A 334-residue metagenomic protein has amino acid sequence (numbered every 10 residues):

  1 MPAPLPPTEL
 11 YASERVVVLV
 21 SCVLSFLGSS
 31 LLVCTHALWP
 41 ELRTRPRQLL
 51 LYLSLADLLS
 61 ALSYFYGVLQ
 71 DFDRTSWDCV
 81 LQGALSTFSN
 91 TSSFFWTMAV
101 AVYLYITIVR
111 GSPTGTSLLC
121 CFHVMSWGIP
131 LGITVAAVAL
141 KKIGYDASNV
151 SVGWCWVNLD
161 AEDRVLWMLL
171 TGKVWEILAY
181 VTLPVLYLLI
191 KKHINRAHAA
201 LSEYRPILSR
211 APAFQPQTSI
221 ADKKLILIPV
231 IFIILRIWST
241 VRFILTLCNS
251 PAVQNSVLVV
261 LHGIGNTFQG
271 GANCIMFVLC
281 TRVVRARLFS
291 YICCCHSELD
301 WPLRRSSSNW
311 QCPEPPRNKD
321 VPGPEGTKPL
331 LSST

Functional and structural regions predicted by a protein language model:
M1-L32, L42-R43: Extracellular N-terminal segment of 7TM GPCRs
Y11-R15, P46, Y52-G115: Extracellular TM2-ECL1-early TM3 structural module of rhodopsin-like
L59-R74, G83-S86, N90-S93, G132-V150 (+3 more regions): Helix-to-loop junction signature of class
S112-T134, G172: The cytoplasmic-loop to transmembrane-helix boundary for the fourth helix
A136-G144, V152-R196: Extracellular-loop-to-transmembrane junctions of the mid-late helices
H193-S239: Intracellular effector-coupling site of seven-transmembrane GPCRs, centered on the ICL3-to-TM6 transition
L201-P216, I220, L288-T334: Non-transmembrane, juxtamembrane loop and terminal tail segments of multi-pass eukaryotic membrane proteins
K223, L227-F243, L258-P316: Seventh transmembrane helix
